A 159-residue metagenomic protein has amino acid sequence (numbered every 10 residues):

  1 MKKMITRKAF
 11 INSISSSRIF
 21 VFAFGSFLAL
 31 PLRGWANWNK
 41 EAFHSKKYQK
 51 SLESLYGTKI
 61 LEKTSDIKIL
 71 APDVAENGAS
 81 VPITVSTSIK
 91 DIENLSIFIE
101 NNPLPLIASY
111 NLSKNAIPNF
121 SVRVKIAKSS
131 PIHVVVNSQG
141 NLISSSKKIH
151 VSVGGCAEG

Functional and structural regions predicted by a protein language model:
M1-F24: N-terminal secretory signal peptides and thylakoid transit peptides that target proteins across membranes
W35-V74, A108-Y110: Transition segment at domain starts
L70, P82-S88: Short edge beta-strand/loop segments characteristic of extracellular beta-sandwich folds
E76-P82: Short coil/turn motif common to extracellular beta-sandwich-like domains
N101-I126: An anionic, turn-rich surface loop/hairpin at beta-sheet edges that serves as a generic interaction/coordination patch
Q139-S145: Short acidic/polar inter-strand loop motif in beta-rich domains
K148-G154: Short beta-strand edge segments in extracellular beta-sheet folds
